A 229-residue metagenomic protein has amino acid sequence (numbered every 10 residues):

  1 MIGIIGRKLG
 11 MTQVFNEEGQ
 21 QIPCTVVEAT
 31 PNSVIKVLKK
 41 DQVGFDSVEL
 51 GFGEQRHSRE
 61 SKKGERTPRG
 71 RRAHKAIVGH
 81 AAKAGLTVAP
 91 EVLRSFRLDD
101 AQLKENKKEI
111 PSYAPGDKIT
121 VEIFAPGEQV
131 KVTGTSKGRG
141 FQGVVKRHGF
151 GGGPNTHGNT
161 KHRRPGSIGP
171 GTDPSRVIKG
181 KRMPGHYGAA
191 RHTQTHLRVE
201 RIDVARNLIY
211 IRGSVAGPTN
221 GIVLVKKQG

Functional and structural regions predicted by a protein language model:
M1-G229: Extended basic (Lys/Arg/His-rich) segments that typically form rRNA-contacting surfaces in ribosomal proteins
